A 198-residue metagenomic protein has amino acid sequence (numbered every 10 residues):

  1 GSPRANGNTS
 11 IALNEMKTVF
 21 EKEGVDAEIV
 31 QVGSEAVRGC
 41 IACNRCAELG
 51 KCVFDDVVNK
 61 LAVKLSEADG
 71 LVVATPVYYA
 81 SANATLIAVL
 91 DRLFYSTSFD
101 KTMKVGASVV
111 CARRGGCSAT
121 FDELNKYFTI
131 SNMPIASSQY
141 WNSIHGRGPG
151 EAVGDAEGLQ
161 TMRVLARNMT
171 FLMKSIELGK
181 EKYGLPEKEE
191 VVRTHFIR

Functional and structural regions predicted by a protein language model:
G1-E23: N-terminal beta1-alpha1 ligand-phosphate binding loop
G1-S2, V32, V110-R113: Cofactor-binding loop segments of dinucleotide-utilizing enzymes, especially the Rossmann-like FAD- and NAD(P)+-binding
T18-V25, G70, F94-S98, T129-M133 (+1 more regions): Generic secondary-structure signature for well-ordered alpha-helical cores
V25-E35: A short beta-strand-loop structural module common to alpha/beta enzyme folds
E35-L65, E189-R198: Cysteine-cluster motifs in flexible loop/terminal segments that predominantly coordinate metals
N44-E48, N125, G154-A156: Short, hinge-like loop/turn segments at secondary-structure boundaries
L49-Y140: Helix-loop-strand module that forms the ligand-binding subsite of alpha/beta enzymes
P134-R198: Glycine-rich phosphate/pyrophosphate-binding loop and the adjoining helix
